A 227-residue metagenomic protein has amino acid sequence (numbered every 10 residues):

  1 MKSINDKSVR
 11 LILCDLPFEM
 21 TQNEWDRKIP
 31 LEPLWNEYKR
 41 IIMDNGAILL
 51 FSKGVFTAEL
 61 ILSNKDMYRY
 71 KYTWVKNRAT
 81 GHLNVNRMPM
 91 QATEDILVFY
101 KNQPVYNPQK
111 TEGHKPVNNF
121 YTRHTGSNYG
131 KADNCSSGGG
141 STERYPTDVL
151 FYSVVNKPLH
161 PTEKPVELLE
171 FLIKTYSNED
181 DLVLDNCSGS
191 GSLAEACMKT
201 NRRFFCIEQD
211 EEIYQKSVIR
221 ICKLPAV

Functional and structural regions predicted by a protein language model:
M1-I207, E212-Y214: Core catalytic lobe of class I
S217-V218: Conserved SAM-binding loop
I221-V227: Positively charged, low-complexity nucleic-acid-binding target-recognition regions
